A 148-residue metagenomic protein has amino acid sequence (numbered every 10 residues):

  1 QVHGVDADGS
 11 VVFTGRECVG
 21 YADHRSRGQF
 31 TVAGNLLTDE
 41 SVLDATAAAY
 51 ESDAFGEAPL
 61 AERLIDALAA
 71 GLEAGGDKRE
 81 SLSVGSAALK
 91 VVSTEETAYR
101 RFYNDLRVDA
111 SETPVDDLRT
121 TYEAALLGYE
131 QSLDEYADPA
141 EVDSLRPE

Functional and structural regions predicted by a protein language model:
Q1-E148: N-terminal nucleophile
